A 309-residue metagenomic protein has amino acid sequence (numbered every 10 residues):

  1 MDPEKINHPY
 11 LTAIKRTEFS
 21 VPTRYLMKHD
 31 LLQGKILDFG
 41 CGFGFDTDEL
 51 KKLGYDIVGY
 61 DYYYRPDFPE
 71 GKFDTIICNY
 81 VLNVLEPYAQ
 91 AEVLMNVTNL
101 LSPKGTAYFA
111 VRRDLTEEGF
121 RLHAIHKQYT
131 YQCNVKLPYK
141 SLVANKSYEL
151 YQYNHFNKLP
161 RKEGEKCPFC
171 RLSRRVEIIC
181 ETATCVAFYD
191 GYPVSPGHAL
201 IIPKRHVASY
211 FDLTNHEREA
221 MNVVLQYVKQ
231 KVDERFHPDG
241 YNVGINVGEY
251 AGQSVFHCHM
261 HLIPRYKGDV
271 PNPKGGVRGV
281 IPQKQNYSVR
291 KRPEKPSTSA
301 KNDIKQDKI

Functional and structural regions predicted by a protein language model:
M1-G71, N96, T106-K162, K305: Class I (Rossmann-like) S-adenosyl-L-methionine-dependent methyltransferase catalytic domain, capturing the SAM-binding
I14-V21, A89, A220, V224: Soluble or luminal CAZymes and related metallo-dependent hydrolases
I77: A conserved beta-strand element that flanks and buttresses the S-adenosyl-L-methionine
Y80-V81: Short catalytic micro-motifs in class I SAM-dependent methyltransferases
A91-P103: A short glycine-rich, Lys/Arg-flanked "PGG" loop and its adjoining helix->strand segment in the class I
L159-I309: HIT superfamily nucleotide-processing domains
